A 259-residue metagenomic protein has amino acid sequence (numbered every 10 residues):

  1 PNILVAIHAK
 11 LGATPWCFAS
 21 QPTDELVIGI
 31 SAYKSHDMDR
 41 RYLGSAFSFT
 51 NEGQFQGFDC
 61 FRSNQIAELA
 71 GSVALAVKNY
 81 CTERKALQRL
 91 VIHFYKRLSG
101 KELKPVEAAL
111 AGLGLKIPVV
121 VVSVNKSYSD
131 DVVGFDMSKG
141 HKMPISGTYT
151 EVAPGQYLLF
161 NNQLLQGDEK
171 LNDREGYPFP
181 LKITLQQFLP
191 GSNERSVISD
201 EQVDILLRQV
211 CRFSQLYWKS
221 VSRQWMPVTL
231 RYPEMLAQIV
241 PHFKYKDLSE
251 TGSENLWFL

Functional and structural regions predicted by a protein language model:
P1-L259: Long, contiguous domain-sized segments
